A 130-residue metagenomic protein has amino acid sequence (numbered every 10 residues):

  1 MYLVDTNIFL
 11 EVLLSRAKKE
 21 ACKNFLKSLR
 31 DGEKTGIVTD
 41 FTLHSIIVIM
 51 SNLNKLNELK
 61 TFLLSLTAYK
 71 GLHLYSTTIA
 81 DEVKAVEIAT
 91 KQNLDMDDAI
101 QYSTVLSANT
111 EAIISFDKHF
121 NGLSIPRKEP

Functional and structural regions predicted by a protein language model:
M1, S103-P130: Acidic, PIN/NYN-like endoribonuclease modules and their adjacent C-terminal/linker elements
M1-V38, S51-T61, K118: Short, well-structured N-terminal submotif of metal-dependent ribonuclease cores
N7, F41, A99-S103: Active-site phosphate/pyrophosphate-handling residues
V38-T42, D81: Short, conserved alpha-helical segments within structured domains
N54-N57, T61-V86: Domain-scale selection of a single, long terminal region that carries the protein's primary operational module
L64-T67, H73, T77, K91-N93 (+2 more regions): Internal alpha/beta domain cores that form substrate/cofactor-binding pockets in large enzymes and binding proteins
H73-F116: Active-site neighborhoods of divalent-metal-dependent phosphate/nucleic-acid chemistry enzymes
